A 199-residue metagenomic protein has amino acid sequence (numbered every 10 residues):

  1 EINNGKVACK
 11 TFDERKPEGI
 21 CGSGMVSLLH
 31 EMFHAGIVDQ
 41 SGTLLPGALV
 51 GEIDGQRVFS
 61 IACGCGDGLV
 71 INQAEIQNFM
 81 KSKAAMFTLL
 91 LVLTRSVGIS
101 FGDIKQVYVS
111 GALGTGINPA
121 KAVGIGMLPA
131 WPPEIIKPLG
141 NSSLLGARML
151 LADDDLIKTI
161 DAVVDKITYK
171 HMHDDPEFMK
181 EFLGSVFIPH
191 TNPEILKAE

Functional and structural regions predicted by a protein language model:
E1-E199: Helical "lid/coupling" subdomains associated with nucleotide-phosphate turnover
